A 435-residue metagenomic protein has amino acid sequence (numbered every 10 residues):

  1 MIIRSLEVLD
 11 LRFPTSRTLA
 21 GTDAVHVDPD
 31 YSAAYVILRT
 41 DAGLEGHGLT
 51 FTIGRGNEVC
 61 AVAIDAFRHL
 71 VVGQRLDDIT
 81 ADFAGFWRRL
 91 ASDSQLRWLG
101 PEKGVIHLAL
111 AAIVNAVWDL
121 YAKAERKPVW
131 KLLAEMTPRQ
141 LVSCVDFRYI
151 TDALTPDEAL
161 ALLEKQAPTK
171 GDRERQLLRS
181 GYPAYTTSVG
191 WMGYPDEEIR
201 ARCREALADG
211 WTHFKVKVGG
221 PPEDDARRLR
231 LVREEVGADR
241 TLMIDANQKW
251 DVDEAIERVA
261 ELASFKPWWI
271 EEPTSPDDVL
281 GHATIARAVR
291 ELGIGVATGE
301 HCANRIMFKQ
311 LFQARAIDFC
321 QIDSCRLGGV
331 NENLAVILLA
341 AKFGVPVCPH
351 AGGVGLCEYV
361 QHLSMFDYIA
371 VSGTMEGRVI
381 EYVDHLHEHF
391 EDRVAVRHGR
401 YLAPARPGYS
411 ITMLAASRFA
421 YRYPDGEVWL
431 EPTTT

Functional and structural regions predicted by a protein language model:
M1-L242, N247-I256, A260-S264, F390-T435: N-terminal capping/lid subdomain adjacent to the active-site entrance of alpha/beta enzymes
D10-F13, M136, A303, R326 (+2 more regions): Residue-level detector of flexible, active-site-proximal loop/helix-junction positions within diverse enzyme catalytic
E58, C348-P349, G353-V371: Active-site-proximal substrate-binding groove within the catalytic cores of carbohydrate-active enzymes
H69, G73, K123, I322 (+4 more regions): Short, well-ordered loop/turn and helix-capping segments at boundaries between secondary-structure elements and domains
Q95-P101, G193, A288-I294, Y368-G377: Short, charged helix-to-loop "capping" segments that act as catalytic/coupling loops
I113, V117-Y121, N333-V336, Y359-S364: Buried hydrophobic packing segments
K215-V354, E358: Catalytic core of soluble alpha/beta enzymes
R258-I270, Q313-C320, L363-V394, H398: Structural recognition of alpha->loop->beta junctions
